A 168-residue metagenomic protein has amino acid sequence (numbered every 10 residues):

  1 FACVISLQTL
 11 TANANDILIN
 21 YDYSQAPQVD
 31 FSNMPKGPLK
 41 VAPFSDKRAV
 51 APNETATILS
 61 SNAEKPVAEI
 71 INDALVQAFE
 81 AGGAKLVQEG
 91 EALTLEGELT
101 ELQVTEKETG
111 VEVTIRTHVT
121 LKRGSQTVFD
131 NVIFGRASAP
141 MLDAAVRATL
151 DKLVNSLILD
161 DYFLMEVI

Functional and structural regions predicted by a protein language model:
F1, S45-A49, N72-A74, G90-E91: Short hydrophobic/aromatic-rich motifs at helix boundaries and adjacent loops
F1-Q8: Bacterial N-terminal signal peptides
L10-E69, F134, F163-I168: A structural "domain/chain start" motif
A14-Y21, G82-F129, F134-P140: Surface-exposed short loop/turn segments
E54-E64, R123-V167: Short secondary-structure boundary motifs at beta->alpha junctions and helix caps
